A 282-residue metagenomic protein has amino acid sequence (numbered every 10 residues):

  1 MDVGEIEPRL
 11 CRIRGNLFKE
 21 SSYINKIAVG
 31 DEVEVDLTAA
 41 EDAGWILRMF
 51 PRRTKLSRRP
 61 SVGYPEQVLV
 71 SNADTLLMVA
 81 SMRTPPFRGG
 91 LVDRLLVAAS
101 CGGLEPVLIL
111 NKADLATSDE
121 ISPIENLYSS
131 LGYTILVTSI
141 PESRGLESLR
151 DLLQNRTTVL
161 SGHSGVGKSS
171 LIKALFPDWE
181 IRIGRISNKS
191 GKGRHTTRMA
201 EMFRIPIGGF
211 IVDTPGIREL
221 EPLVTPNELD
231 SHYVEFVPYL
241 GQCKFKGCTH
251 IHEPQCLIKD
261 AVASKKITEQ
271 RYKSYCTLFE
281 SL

Functional and structural regions predicted by a protein language model:
M1-G4, C11, V35, I46: SH3/SH3-like beta-barrel fold
E7-N25: Beta-strand/loop nucleic-acid-binding surfaces
S22-A40, F50-L69, A73-T75, A98 (+3 more regions): Helix-rich effector regions associated with P-loop NTPase G domains
A40-M49, P86-R88: Short, Lys/Arg- and Gly-enriched loop/turn segments at beta-strand edges
L69-T75, V79-G132: Phosphate-binding glycine-rich loops and their immediate beta-loop-alpha structural context
D114-V166: Canonical P-loop GTPase G-domain recognition
S164, S169-S170, A174: Walker A/P-loop
